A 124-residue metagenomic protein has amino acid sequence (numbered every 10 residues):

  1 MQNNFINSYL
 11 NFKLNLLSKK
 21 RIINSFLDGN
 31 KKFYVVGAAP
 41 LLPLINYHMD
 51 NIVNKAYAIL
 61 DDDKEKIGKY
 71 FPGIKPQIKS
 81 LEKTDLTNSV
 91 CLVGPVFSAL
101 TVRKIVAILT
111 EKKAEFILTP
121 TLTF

Functional and structural regions predicted by a protein language model:
M1-F124: Hydrophobic, well-ordered beta-alpha structural blocks that scaffold small-molecule cofactor pockets
